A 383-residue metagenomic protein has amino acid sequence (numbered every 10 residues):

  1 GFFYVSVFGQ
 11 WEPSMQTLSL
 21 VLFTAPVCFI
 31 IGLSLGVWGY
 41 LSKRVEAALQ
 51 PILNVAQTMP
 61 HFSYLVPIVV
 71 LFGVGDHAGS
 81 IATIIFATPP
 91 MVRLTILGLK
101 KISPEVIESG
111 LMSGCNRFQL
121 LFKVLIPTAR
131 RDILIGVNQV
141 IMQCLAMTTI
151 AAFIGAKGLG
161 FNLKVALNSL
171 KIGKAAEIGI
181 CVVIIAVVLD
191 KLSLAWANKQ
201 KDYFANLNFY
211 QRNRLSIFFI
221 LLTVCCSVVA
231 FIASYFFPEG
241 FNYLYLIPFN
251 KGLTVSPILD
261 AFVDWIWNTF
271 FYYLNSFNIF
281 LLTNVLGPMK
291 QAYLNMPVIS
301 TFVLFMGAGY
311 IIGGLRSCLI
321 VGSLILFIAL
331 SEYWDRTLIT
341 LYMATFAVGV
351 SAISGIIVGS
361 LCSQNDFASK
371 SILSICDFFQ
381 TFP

Functional and structural regions predicted by a protein language model:
G1-S19, P26, S193-Y342, G349: N-terminal, non-cleaved signal-anchor transmembrane helix
V5-M15, F23-L53, F305-I312, V321-W334 (+1 more regions): Transmembrane-helix boundary motif in ABC transporter permease subunits
L20-F23, I30, Y40, L53-A87 (+3 more regions): Generic hydrophobic transmembrane alpha-helix motif, especially the helices
V21, A25-V37, T88, G136-L145 (+7 more regions): Hydrophobic positions within alpha-helical transmembrane segments of bacterial inner-membrane proteins
I31-W38, S42, E46-L49, A78-I81 (+7 more regions): Membrane-embedded alpha-helices of multi-pass transport/permease systems
I85, F118-I150, G173, E177 (+1 more regions): Transmembrane alpha-helices
M91-V137: Short cytoplasmic-facing helical segments at TM-TM junctions of multi-pass membrane proteins
L159-W196: Hydrophobic alpha-helical transmembrane segments of polytopic membrane proteins
